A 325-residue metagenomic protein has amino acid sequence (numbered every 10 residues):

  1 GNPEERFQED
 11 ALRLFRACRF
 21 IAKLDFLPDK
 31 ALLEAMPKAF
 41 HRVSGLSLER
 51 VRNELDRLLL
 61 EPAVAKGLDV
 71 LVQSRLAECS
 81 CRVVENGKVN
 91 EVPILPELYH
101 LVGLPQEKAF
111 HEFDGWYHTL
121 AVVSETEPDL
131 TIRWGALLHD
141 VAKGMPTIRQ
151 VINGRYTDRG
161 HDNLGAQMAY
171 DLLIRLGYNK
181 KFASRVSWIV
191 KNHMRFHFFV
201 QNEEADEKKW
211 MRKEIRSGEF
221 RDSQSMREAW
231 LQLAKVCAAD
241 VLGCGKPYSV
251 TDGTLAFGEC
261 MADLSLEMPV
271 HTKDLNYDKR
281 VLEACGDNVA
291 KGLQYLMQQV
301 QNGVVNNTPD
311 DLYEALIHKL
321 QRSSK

Functional and structural regions predicted by a protein language model:
G1-L137, V141-G160, L164-K180, Y277 (+2 more regions): Glycine- and charge-enriched loop/helix tracts that form the active or gating conduit in phosphate/cation-handling
K30, S47-V51, N179, V200-F220 (+2 more regions): General structural signal for secondary-structure boundaries
P37-R50, G160-H161, N192-H197, E259-E267 (+1 more regions): Short, mixed-charge aromatic SLiMs
Q73-E85, H197-E203, L233, A256-F257: Short, highly charged low-complexity linear segments
R82-P96, A239-A256: A short, terminal or domain-edge coil/loop segment
A109-F110, V123, Y178-Y248: Histidine/acidic-rich helix-loop-helix segments that form or flank divalent-metal centers in metalloenzyme catalytic
D129-R133, S187, E228-V236, T272 (+1 more regions): Active-site lining segments that contact anionic ligands and/or coordinate catalytic metals
V200, V241-K325: Terminal helices and disordered tails flanking the catalytic cores of nucleotide-processing hydrolases
